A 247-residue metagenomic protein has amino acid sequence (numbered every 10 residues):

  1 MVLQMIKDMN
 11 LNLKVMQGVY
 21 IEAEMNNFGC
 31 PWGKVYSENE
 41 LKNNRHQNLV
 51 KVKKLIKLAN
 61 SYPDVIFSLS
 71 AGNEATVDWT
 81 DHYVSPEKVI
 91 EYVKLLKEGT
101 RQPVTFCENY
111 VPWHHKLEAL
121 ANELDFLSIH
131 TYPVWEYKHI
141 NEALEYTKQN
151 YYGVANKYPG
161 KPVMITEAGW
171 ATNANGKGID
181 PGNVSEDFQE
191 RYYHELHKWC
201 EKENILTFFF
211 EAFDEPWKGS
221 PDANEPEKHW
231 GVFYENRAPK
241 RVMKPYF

Functional and structural regions predicted by a protein language model:
M1-V2, V50-K57, C107-A119, K148-Y152: Alpha-helical scaffolding within the catalytic cores of extracellular/periplasmic polymer-degrading hydrolases
V2-Q102: Substrate-binding cleft of extracellular glycoside hydrolase catalytic domains
N10-K14, P63-S68, G99-V104, N122-D125 (+2 more regions): Loop/turn elements at helix/coil->beta-strand transitions in domains of secreted/extracellular proteins
L13, Q17-V19, A23, F28 (+4 more regions): Aromatic- and acid-rich polysaccharide-binding/catalytic face of secreted or lumenal carbohydrate-active enzymes
V19, A71-N73, V93-H114, G160-A171 (+1 more regions): Aromatic-lined carbohydrate-recognition surfaces of secreted/lumenal glycan-active proteins
V52, S85-I90, E142-Q149, Q189: Charged helix-capping and loop-helix junction motifs
V77, D81, I129-W135, K157-Q189 (+1 more regions): Active-site clefts of carbohydrate-active enzymes
P181-F188, W199-F247: Aromatic-rich peripheral "rim/lid" segments of glycoside hydrolase catalytic domains that contact and position glycan
